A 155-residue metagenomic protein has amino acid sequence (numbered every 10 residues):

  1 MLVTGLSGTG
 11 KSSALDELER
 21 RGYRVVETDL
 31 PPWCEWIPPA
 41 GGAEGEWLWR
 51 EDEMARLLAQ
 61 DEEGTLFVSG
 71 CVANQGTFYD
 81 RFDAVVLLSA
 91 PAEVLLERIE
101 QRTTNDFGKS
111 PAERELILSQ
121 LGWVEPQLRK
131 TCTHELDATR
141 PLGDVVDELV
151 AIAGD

Functional and structural regions predicted by a protein language model:
G5, G10: Conserved glycine(s) of the Walker
S13-E62: Conserved substrate/cofactor phosphate-moiety recognition/catalytic segment in nucleotide-dependent phosphotransferases
E19-R21, R81-F82, T131-C132: Short, structured coil segments at secondary-structure junctions
E44-S89: Glycine-rich phosphate-binding loop used to anchor ATP phosphates in small-molecule kinases, encompassing both
E51, L142-V150: Short, amphipathic alpha-helical "lid/cap" segments that border enzyme active or binding sites
A84-Q127, T131-H134, V150, G154: A glycine- and Lys/Arg-enriched "phosphate-lid" helix/loop adjacent to the NTP-binding pocket of small-molecule kinases
K130-V145: Phosphate-binding beta-loop-alpha motif at adenosine-nucleotide cofactor sites
